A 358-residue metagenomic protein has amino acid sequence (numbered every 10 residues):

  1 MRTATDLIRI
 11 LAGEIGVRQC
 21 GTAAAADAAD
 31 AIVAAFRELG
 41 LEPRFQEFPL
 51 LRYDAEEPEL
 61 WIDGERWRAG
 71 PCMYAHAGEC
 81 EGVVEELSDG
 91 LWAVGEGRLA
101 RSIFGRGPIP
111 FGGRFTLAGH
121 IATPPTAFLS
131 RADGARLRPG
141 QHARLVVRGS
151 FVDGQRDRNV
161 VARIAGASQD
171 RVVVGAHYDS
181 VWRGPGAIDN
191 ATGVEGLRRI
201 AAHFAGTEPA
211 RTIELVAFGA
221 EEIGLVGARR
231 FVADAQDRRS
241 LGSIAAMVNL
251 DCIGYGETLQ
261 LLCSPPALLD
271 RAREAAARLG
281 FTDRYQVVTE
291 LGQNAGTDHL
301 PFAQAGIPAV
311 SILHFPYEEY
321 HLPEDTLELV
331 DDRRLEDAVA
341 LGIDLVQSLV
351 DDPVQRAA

Functional and structural regions predicted by a protein language model:
M1-A26, L39, E59, G105-T126 (+4 more regions): N-terminal capping segment at the start of a domain
R2, R9-R98: Noncatalytic luminal/extracellular "stalk/propeptide" segments of secretory-pathway proteins
T3-D6, I10, D27, A31 (+10 more regions): Extracytoplasmic/secreted proteins, especially bacterial periplasmic and envelope-associated proteins
E14-A23, V33, E42, M73 (+5 more regions): Second-shell loop/turn segments in exported
F45, V161, V172-G175, E214-A217 (+3 more regions): Structural recognition of the beta-strand scaffold that forms the well-ordered cores of secreted hydrolase catalytic
W61-E86, G90-L91, F111-A187, R199-G206 (+1 more regions): Soluble metallo-hydrolase cores and metallopeptidase-like ectodomains found primarily in the secretory/periplasmic
R156-N159, S180-A275, R284, A295: Acidic/histidine-rich catalytic neighborhood of metal-dependent amide-processing enzymes
Y255-A358: Active-site-adjacent substrate-binding region of metalloamidase/peptidase-like peptide-processing proteins
